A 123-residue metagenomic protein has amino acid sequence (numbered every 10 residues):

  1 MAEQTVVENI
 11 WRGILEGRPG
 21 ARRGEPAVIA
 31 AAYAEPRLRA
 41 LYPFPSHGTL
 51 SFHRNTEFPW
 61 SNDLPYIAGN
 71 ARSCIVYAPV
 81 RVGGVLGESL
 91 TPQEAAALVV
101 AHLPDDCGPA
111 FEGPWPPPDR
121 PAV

Functional and structural regions predicted by a protein language model:
M1-F58, G113-A122: Negatively charged, low-complexity tracts enriched in Asp/Glu with abundant Ser/Thr
L15, L38-L41, L50, L64 (+4 more regions): Generic detector of leucine side chains in alpha-helical contexts
P19, H47, A68, G83-L86: Feature targets compositionally biased, intrinsically disordered low-complexity regions with long contiguous runs
P59-G83: Short aromatic-glycine-(Arg/Gly/Cys) micro-motifs in beta-strand/loop hairpins
Y77-P118: Ampiphathic alpha-helical segments that act as solvent-exposed interaction surfaces
